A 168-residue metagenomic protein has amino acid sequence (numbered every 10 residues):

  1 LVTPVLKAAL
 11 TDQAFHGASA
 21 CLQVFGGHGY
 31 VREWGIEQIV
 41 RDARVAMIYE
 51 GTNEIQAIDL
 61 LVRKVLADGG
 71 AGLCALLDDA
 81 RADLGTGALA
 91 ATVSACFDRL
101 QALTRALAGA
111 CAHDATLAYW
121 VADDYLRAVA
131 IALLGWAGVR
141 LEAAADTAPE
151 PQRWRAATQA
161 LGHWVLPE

Functional and structural regions predicted by a protein language model:
L1-A75, A160-E168: Alpha-helix capping/hinge segments and adjacent helical runs
K7, A18, I58, L77 (+3 more regions): A general structural signal for well-ordered alpha-helical packing
A67, D83-E168: C-terminal amphipathic alpha-helical interaction region
D78-A82: Short, charge-rich amphipathic alpha-helices with coiled-coil/heptad character
